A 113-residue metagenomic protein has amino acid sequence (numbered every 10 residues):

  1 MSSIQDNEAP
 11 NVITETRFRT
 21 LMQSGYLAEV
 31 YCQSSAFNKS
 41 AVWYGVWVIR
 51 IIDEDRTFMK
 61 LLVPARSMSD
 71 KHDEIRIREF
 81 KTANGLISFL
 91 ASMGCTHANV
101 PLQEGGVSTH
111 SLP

Functional and structural regions predicted by a protein language model:
M1-M59: Short N-terminal "domain-start" leader segments that mark the transition from disordered tails or signal peptides into
S2-S3, S24, S34-S35, S40 (+4 more regions): Generic serine detector
S3, V12, M68, F80-T82: Generic, low-specificity signal for short hydrophobic/alpha-helical stretches with a mild N-terminal bias, encompassing
N38-I75, C95-Q103: Short aromatic-glycine-(Arg/Gly/Cys) micro-motifs in beta-strand/loop hairpins
K71-L112: Short, compact, well-ordered microdomains
